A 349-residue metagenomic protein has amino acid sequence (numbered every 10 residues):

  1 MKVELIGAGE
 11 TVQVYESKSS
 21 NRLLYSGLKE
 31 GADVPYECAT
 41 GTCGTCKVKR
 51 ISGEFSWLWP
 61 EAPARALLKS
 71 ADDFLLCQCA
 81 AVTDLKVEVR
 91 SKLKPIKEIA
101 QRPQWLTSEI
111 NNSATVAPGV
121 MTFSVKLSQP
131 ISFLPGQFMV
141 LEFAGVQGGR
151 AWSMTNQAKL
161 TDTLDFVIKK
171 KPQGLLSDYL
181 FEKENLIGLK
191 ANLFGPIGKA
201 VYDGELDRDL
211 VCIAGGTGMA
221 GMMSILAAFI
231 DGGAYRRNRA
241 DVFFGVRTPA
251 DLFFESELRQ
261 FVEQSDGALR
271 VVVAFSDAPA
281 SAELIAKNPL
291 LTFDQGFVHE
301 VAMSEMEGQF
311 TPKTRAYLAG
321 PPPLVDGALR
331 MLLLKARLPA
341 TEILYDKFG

Functional and structural regions predicted by a protein language model:
M1-C79, D84-L85, A240-G349: Reductase modules of NAD(P)H-dependent flavoproteins
I51-E54, R90-K92, A144, P196: Short, surface-exposed secondary-structure boundary micro-motifs
R65, A71-F123: Fe-S ferredoxin-like electron-transfer domains and their immediately adjacent linker/connector regions across
E98-L189, R208, V246-R247, A274-D277: Ferredoxin-reductase
G136, G218, P321: Short, conserved phosphate/pyrophosphate- and ester-handling motifs at nucleotide-, phospho-/glycolipid
G195-D207: A short, basic/flexible loop-to-alpha-helix module at the beginning of a structural domain
V201, L210-D231: Phosphate-binding glycine-rich loops and their immediate beta-loop-alpha structural context
